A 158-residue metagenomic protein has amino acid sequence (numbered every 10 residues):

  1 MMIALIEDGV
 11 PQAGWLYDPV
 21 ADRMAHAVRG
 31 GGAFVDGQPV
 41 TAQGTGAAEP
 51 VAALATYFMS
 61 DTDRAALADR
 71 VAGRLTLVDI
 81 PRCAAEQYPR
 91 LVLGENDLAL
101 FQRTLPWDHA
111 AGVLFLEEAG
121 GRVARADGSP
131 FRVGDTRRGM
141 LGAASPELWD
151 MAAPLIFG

Functional and structural regions predicted by a protein language model:
M1-F34: DPxDG-like acidic metal-binding loop motif
G14, A27, A42-Q43, V133: Short capping micro-motif at the N-terminus of alpha-helices
H26, A33-D36, L54, L98: Short hydrophobic/aromatic-rich beta-strand segments that constitute the beta-sheet cores of beta-sandwich/beta-barrel
V35, T41-A42: A structural micro-motif at secondary-structure boundaries
D36-G37, A126: A short, acidic/glycine-rich surface segment
Q43-G158: An extended, acidic
